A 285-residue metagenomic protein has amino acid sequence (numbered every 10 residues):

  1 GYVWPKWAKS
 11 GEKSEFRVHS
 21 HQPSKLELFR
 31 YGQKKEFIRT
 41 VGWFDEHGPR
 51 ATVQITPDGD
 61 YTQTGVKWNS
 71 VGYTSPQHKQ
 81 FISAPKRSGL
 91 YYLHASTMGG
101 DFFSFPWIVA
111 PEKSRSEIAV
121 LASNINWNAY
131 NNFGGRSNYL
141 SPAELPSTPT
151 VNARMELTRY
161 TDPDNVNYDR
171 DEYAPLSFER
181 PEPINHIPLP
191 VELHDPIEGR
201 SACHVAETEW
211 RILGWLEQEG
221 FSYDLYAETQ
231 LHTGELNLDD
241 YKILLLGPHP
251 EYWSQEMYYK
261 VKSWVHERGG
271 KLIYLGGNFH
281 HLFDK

Functional and structural regions predicted by a protein language model:
Y2-P23, L28-E36, T40-P106: Ligand-binding face of N-terminal immunoglobulin V-set domains in extracellular IgSF glycoproteins
P5-A8, F44, N69, I108 (+4 more regions): Short linear interaction motif-like sites in intrinsically disordered regions of transcription factors
F16, W43, G135-S137, V261-S263 (+1 more regions): General N-terminal targeting signals
H19, P23-Q33, R39-A51, G99-L238: Aromatic-Pro/Gly-enriched surface loop or interdomain linker that acts as a lid/target-recognition segment
V53-G72, K79-I82, R87, S201-D284: Helical hinge/lid and interdomain linker segments adjacent to catalytic or ligand-binding clefts that mediate domain
P85, M98-D101, P111-S114, H266-K271: Secondary-structure boundary elements
S96, S123, H249: Flexible loop residues that form catalytic and substrate-binding hotspots at small-molecule/glycan-binding clefts
